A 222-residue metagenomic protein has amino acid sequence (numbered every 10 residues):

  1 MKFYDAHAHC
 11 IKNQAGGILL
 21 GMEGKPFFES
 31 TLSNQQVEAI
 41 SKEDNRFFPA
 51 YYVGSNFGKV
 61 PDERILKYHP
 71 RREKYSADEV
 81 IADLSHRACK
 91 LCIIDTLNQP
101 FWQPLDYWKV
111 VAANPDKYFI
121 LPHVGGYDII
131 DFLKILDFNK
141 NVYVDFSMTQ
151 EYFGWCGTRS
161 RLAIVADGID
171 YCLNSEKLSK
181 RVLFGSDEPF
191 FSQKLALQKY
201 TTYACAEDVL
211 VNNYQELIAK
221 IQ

Functional and structural regions predicted by a protein language model:
M1-A6, Y171, E176-R181, F191-Q222: Mid-to-C-terminal alpha-helical segments outside catalytic/metal-binding sites
M1-K42: An N-terminally biased module of ancient metal coordination in phosphate/nucleic-acid-related enzymes
F3-A8, G17-L20, F48-Y51, R64-Y68 (+4 more regions): Hydrophobic faces of well-ordered beta-strands that scaffold small-molecule active sites in alpha/beta enzyme cores
H7, V37-S41, H123, V144 (+3 more regions): Conserved, mostly hydrophobic/aromatic
H9, M22-K25, Y52-N56, H69-R71 (+4 more regions): Active-site beta-loop-alpha junctions enriched in small/polar residues
I11, N34, F57-G58, Q103-P104 (+2 more regions): Short, well-ordered alpha-helical microsegments
T31-F101, K140: Active-site gating/metal-coordination segments in enzymes
Y75-L183: Catalytic pocket-lining loop regions of alpha/beta-barrel enzymes, especially the amidohydrolase/enolase/GH5 lineages
